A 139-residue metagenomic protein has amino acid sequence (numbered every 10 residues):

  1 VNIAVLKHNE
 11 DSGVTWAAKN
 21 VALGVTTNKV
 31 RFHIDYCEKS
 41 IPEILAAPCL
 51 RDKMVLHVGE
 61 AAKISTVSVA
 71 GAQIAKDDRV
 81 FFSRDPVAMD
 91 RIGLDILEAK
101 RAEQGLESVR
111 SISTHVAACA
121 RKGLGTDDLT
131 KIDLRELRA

Functional and structural regions predicted by a protein language model:
N2-A139: Extended, low-polarity segments enriched in aliphatic/aromatic residues
